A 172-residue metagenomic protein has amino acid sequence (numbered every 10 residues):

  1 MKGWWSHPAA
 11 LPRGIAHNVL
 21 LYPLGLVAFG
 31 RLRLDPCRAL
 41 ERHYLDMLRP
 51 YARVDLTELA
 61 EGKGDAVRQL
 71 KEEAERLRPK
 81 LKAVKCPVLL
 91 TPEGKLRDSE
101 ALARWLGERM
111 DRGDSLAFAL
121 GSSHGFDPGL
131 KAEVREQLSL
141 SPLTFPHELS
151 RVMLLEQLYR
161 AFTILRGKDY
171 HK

Functional and structural regions predicted by a protein language model:
K2-K172: Post-transcriptional modification and biogenesis factors for structured RNAs of the translation apparatus
